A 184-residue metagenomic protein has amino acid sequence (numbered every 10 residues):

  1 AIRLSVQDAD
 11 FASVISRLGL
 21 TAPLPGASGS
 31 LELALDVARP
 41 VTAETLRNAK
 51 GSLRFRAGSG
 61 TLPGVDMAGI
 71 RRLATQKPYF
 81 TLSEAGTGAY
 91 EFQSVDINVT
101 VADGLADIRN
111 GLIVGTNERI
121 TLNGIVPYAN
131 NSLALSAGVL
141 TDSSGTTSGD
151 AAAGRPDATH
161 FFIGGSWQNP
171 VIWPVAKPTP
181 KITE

Functional and structural regions predicted by a protein language model:
A1-N169, T179: Small-residue helix/turn framework positions
P170-E184: Gram-negative outer-membrane assembly/targeting C-terminal domains
